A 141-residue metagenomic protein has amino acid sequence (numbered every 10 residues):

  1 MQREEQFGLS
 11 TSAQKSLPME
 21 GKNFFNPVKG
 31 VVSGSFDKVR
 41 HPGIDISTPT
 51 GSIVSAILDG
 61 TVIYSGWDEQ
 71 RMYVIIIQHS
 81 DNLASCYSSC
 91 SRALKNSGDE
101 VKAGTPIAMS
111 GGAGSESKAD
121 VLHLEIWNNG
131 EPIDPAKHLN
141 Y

Functional and structural regions predicted by a protein language model:
M1-M72: Surface-exposed, glycine-biased beta-strand/turn segments
S33, S47, Q78, S88 (+2 more regions): Residue-level detector of conserved, well-ordered beta-strand and adjacent loop positions that form binding/recognition
S35, S65-G66, A93, S110-A113: Residue-level recognition of beta-strand microenvironments
R40, S52, D81-A84, E131: Short acidic/polar mixed-charge low-complexity motifs
I44-S47, V74-H79, H123-E125: Short, acidic/hydrophobic/Gly-rich beta-strand patch recurrent on exposed beta strands that often constitutes part
I53-V62, K95-M109: Short, well-structured beta-strand-loop connectors
I57-L94, D120: Zn2+-dependent peptidoglycan hydrolase active-site motif and core
D99-Y141: Conserved, short, structured surface segments that act as functional micro-motifs
